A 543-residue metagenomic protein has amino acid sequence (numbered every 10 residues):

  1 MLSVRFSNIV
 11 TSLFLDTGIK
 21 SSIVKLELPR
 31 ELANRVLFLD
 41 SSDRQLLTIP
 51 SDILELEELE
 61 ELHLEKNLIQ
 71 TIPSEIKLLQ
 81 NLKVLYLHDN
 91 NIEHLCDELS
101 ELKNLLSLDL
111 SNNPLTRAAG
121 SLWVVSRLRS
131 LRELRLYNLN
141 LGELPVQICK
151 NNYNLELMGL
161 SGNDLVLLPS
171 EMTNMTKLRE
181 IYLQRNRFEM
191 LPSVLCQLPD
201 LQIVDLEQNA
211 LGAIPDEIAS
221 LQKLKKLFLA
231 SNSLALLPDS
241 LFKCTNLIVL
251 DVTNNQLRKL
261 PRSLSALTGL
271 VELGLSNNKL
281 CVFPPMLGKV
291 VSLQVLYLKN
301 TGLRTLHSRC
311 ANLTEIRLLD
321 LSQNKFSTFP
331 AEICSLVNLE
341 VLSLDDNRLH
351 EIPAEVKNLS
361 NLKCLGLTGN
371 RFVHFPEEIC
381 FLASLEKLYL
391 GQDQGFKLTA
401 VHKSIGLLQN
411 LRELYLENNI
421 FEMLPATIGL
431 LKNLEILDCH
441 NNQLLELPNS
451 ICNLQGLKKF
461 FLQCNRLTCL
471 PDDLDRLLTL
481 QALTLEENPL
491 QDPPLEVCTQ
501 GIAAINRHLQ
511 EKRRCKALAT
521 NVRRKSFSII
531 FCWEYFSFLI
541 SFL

Functional and structural regions predicted by a protein language model:
M1-T427, E435-I436, N449, D472 (+1 more regions): The feature captures the LRR N-terminal capping module
K25, S327, N453-F461: Short charge-dense sequence patches
Q443, R466, L490: Acidic beta-to-alpha connecting loop that harbors the catalytic carboxylate
G456, L462-T479: Repeat-solenoid scaffold signature
